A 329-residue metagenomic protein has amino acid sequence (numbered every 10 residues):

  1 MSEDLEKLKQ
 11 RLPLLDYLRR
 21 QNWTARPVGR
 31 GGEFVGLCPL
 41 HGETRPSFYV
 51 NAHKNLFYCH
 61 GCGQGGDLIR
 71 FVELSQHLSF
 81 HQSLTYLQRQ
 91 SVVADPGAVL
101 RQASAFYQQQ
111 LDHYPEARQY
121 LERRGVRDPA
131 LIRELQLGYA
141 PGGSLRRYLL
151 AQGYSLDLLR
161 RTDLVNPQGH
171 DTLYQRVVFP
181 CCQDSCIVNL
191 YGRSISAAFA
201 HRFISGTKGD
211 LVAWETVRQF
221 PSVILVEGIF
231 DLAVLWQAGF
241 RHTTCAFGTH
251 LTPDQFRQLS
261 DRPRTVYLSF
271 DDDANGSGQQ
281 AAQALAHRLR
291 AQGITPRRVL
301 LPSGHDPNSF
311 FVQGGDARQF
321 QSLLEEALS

Functional and structural regions predicted by a protein language model:
M1-R11, G63, A198-R202, F220-V223 (+1 more regions): TOPRIM fold recognition
M1-V92, S260, V266-Y267, R290 (+1 more regions): N-terminal structured subdomain of primase-like DNA metabolism proteins
A25-V28, G125-G138, G239-H250: Short, well-structured beta-strand/strand-turn elements
V28-G36, T85-A94, A98, A130-R147 (+2 more regions): Short linear loop/turn motifs
R30, G142-P263, Q280-A281: Phosphate-handling DNA/RNA-contact segment within nucleic-acid enzymes
C38, C59, V72, L121 (+6 more regions): Terminal peptide-recognition signature
L78-R123: Conserved active-site segments centered on acidic
A103, Q109-P167, C186: Tandem CBS (Cystathionine beta-synthase) repeat/Bateman regulatory domains
